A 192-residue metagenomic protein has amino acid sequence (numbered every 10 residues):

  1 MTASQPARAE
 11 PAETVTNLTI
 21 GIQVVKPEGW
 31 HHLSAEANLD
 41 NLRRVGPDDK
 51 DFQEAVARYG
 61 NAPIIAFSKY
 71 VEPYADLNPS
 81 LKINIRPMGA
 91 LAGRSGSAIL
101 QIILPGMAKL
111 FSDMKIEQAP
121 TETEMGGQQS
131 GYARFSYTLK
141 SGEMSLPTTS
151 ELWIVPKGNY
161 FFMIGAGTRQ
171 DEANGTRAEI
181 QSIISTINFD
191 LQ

Functional and structural regions predicted by a protein language model:
M1-L77, P87-G89, Q101-I102, G106-Q128 (+2 more regions): N-terminal targeting sequences that direct proteins away from the cytosol to non-cytosolic compartments
P79-L81: Beta-strand acidic-aromatic groove motif in beta-rich domains, primarily in extracellular
N84-G96: Short histidine-centered catalytic/ligand-binding loop motif
G96-I99, T148: "Short basic amphipathic alpha-helical interaction patches in structured regions
E151-L152: Extracellular C-type lectin-like domains
